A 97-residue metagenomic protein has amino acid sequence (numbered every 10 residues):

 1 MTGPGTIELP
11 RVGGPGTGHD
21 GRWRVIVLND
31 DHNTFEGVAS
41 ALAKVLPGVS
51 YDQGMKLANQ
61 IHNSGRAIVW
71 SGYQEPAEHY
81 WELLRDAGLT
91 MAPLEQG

Functional and structural regions predicted by a protein language model:
M1-G97: Terminal domain-initiation and capping elements
